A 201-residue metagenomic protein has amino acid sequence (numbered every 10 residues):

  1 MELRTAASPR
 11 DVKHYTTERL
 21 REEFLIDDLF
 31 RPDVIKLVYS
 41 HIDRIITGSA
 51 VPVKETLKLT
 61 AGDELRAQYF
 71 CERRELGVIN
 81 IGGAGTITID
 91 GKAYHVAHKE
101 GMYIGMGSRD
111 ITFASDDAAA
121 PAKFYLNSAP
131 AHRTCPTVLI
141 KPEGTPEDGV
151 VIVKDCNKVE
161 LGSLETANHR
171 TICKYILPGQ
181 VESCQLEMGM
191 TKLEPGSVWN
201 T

Functional and structural regions predicted by a protein language model:
M1-C71, E75-L76: Hydrophobic, proline/glycine-rich low-complexity stretches
D33-E64, V159-N200: A short glycine-rich, His/Asp/Glu-containing loop-to-beta-strand
K58-A61, H95-K99, L139-I140: Short amphipathic beta-strand/extended segments with alternating polar/hydrophobic composition
L65-F70, K92-Y94, W199: Long alpha-helical, hydrophobic tracts
F70-T86, M190-P195, T201: Short, conserved beta-strand element in jelly-roll/cupin
D90-M106: Short acidic-glycine-tyrosine-enriched beta hairpin
G101-M102, M106-A114, V198-W199: Histidine-centered metal-chelating micro-motifs
A114-E182: Surface-exposed beta-loop interaction hotspot
